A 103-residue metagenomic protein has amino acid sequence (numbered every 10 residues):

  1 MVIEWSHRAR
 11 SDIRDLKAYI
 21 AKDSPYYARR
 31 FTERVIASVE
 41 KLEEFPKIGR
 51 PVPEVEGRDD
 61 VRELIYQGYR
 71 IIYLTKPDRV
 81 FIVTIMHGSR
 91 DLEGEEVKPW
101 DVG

Functional and structural regions predicted by a protein language model:
V2-V61, R79, E95-V97, D101-G103: Basic, Lys/Arg-enriched alpha-helical interface segments
Y66-Y69, L74-G103: Enriched for short, Lys/Arg-rich terminal
